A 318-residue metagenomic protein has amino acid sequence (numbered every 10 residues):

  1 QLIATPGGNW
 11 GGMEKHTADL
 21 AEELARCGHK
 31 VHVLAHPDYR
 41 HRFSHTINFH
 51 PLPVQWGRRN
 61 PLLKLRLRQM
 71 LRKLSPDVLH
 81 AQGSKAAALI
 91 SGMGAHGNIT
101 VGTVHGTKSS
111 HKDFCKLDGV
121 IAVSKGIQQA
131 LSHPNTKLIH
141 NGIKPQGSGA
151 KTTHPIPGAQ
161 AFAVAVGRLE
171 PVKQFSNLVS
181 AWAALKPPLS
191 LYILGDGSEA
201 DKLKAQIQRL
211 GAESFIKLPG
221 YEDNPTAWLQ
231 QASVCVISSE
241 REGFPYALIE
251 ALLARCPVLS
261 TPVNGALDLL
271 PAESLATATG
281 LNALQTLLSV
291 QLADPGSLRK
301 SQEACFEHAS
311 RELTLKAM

Functional and structural regions predicted by a protein language model:
L2-L63, S198: N-terminal strand-loop element at the rim of the active site of nucleotide-sugar-dependent glycosyltransferases
G11-D19, A161, A165-A184, S198-K204 (+1 more regions): A conserved mid-protein helix/loop that constitutes part of the nucleotide-sugar donor-binding site
G12, P295-M318: A charged, aromatic-enriched C-terminal amphipathic alpha-helix characteristic of glycosyltransferases across folds
N60, A81-A87, V104: Short His-centered aromatic/hydrophobic patch
G126, G142: Carbohydrate-associated surface elements
Y221, E240: Aromatic "clamp/platform" in nucleotide-sugar-dependent glycosyltransferases that forms part of the donor/acceptor
P257-S260: Short hydrophobic beta-strand element within catalytic cores of glycosyltransferases and related nucleotide-activated
P271-N282, V290-G296: Conserved acidic donor-binding segment of nucleotide-sugar-dependent glycosyltransferases
